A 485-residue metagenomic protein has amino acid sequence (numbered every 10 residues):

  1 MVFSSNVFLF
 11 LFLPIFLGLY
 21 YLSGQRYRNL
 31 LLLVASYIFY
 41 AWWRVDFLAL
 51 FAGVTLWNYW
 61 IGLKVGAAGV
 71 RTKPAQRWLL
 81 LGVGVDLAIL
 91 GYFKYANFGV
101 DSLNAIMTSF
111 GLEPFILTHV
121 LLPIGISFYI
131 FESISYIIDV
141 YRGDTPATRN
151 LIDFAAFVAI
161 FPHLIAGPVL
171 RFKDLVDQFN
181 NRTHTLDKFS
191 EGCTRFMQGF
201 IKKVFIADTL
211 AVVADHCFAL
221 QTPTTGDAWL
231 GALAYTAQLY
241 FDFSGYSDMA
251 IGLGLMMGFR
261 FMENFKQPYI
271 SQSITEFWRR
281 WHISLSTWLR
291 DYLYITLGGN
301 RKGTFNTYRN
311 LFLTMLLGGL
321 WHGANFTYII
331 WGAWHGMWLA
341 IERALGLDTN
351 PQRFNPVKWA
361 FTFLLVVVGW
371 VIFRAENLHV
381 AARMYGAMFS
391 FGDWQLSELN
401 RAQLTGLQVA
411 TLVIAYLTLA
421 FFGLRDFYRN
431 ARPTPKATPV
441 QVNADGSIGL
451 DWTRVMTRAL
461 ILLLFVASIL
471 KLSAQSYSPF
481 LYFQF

Functional and structural regions predicted by a protein language model:
M1-Q484: Membrane-embedded transmembrane alpha-helical bundles that form the catalytic cores of multi-pass lipid-modifying
